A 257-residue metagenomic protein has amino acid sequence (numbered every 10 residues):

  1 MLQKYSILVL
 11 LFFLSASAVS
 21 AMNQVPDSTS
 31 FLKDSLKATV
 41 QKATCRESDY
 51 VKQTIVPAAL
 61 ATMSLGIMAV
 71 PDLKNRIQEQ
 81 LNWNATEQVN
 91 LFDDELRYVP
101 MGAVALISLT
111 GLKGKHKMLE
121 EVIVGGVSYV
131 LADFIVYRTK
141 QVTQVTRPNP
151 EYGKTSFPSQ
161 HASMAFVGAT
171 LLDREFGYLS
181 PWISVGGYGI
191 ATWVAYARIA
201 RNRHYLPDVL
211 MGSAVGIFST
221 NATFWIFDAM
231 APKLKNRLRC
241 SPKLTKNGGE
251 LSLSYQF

Functional and structural regions predicted by a protein language model:
L2-L14, V19-P57, F92, L119-E120 (+1 more regions): Replace "edges of transmembrane helices
A61-K74: Alpha-helical transmembrane segments of multi-pass membrane proteins
S64, V104, S108, A195-R198 (+1 more regions): Structural signal for membrane-spanning alpha-helices in multi-pass inner-membrane proteins, emphasizing helix cores
A69-P71, G111, Q144, N202: Short helix-capping/hinge motifs at transmembrane helix termini and TM-loop junctions
D72-F92: Surface-exposed strand-loop-strand hairpins of Gram-negative outer-membrane beta-barrel proteins
A85-A105: Interfacial helix-start motif at the membrane-water boundary
D93-R97, I123, V127, Q160: Alpha-helical transmembrane segments of integral membrane proteins, emphasizing hydrophobic/aromatic residues
L112-A132: Interfacial segments of alpha-helical transmembrane regions
